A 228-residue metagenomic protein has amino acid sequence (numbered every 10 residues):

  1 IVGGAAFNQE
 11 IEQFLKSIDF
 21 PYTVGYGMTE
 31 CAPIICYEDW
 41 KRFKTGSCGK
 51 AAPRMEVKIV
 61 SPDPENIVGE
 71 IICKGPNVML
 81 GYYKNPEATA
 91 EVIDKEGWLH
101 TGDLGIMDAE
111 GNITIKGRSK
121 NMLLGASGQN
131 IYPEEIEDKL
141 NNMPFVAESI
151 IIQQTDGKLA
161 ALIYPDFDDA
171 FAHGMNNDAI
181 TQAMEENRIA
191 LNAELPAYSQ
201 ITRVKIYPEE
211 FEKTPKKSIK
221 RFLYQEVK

Functional and structural regions predicted by a protein language model:
I1-F43, A147: Gly/Ser/Thr-rich phosphate-binding loop
G27-C31, T101, G125-A126, T214-K216: Ser/Thr-glycine-rich phosphate-binding loops at phosphate-binding pockets of nucleotides, nucleotide cofactors
A51, E65-G125, Q153: Conserved ATP-binding/catalytic segment of the ANL
V57, G111, L140, A161 (+2 more regions): Residue-level signal for inorganic ion chemistry
V60, L104, N142-F167, N192: C-terminal boundary motif of the adenylate-forming
I67, D108, T114, I131 (+2 more regions): Generic structural signal for well-ordered beta-strand positions
V78, N112-N141, D169-D178, P196-I201: Adenylate-forming
L123, E148-I150, G157, R188-K228: Conserved C-terminal "lid"/linker of ANL adenylate-forming enzymes
